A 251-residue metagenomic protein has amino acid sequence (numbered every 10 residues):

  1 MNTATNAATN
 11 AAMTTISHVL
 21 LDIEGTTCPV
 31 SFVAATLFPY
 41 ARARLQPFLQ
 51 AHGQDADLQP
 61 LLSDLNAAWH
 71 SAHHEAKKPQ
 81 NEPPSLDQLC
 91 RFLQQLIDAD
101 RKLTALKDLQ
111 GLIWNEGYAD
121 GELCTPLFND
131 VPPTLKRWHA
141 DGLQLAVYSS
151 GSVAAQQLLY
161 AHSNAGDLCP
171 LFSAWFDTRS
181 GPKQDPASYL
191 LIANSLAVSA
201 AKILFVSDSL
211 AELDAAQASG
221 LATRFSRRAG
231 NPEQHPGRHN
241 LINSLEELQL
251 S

Functional and structural regions predicted by a protein language model:
M1-T14: Compositionally biased, intrinsically disordered low-complexity segments enriched for polar/charged residues
M13-I16, S173-S251: Asp-based, Mg2+/Mn2+-dependent phosphohydrolase catalytic module
T14-V33: Asp-based phosphoryl-transfer active-site loop
V33-Q94: Conserved phosphoryl-transfer catalytic core
H70-N129: Metal-dependent phosphoesterase signature
G111, D120-S163: Substrate-recognition element of Asp-dependent hydrolases with the DxDx(T/V) motif
L145-L191, S195: Extended hydrophobic/aromatic segments used for targeting, binding, or gating
